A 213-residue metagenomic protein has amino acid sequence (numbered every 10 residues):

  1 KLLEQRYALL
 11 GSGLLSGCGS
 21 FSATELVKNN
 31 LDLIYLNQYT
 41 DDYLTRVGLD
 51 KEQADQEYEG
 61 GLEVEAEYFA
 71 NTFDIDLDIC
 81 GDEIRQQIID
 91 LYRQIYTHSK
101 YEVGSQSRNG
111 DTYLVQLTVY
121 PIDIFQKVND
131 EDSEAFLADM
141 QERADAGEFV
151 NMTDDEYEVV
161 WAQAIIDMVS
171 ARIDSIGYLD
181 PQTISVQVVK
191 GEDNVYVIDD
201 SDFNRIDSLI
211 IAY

Functional and structural regions predicted by a protein language model:
K1-I34, V115: Gram-positive cell-envelope targeting signals
E4-A8, D41, V159: Intrinsically disordered, low-complexity segments enriched in glycine/proline and serine/threonine
G19-Y101: Core segments of small alpha/beta cavity-forming domains
V27, Y101-V103, L117, V186-V188 (+1 more regions): Hydrophobic beta-strand residues in large extracellular and virion-surface proteins
Y43-E52, Y157-V160, L179-I184: Short glycine-rich, low-complexity/disordered patches
I75-L137, E142-W161: Surface-exposed, charged secondary-structure patches
Q126, A135-N151, E156, D174-Y213: Short beta-strand edge/turn micro-motifs at domain boundaries
W161-S175: Acidic, glycine-rich flexible loop segments
